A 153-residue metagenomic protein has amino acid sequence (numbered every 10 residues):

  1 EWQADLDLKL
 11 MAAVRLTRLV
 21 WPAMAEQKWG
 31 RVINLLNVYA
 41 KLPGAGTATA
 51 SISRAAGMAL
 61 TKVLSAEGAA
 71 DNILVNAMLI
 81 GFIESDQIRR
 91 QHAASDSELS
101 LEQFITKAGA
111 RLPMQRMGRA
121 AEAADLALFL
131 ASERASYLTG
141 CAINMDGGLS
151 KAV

Functional and structural regions predicted by a protein language model:
E1-Q3, F104, A108: Substrate-binding pocket helix/loop in short-chain dehydrogenase/reductase
E1-V14, W29, I33, A50 (+2 more regions): Catalytic Tyr-X3-Lys loop
T17-R18, K62: A short, exposed helix-loop element centered on a Lys and neighboring polar residues
P22, A66-E67, S136: Alpha-helical segment proximal to the catalytic Tyr-Lys
I33-A56, T61-A70, F82: Catalytic loop of short-chain dehydrogenase/reductase
L42, L128, T139-V153: Short C-terminal tail/terminal secondary-structure segment of NAD(P)H-dependent dehydrogenase/reductase domains
A69, L74, L138-G140: Short, small/polar-rich loop/turn modules that mediate ligand/substrate recognition or access, typified
L99, L112-A123: A conserved structural motif in NAD(P)-dependent oxidoreductases
